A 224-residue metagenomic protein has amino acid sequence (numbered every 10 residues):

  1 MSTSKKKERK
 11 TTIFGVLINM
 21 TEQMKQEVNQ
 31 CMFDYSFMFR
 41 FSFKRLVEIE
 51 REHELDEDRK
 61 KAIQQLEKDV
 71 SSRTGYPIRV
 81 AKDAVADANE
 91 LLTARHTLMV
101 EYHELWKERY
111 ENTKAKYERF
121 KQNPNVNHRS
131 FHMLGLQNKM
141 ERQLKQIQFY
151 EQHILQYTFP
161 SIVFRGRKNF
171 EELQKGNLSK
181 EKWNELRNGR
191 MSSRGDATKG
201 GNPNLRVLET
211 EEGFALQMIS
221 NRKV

Functional and structural regions predicted by a protein language model:
M1-V224: Nucleic-acid substrate recognition interfaces
